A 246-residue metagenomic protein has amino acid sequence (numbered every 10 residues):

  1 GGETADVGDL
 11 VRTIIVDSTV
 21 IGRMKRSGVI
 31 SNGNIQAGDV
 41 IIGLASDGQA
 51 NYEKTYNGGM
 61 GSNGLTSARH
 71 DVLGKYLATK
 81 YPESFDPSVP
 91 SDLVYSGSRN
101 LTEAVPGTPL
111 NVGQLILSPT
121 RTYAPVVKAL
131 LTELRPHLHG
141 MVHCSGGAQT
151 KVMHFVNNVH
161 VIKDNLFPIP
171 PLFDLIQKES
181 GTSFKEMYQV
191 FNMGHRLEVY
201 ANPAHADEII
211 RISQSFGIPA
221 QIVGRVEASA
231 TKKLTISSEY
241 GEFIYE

Functional and structural regions predicted by a protein language model:
G1-E246: Helix-biased detector of long, well-ordered alpha-helical tracts
